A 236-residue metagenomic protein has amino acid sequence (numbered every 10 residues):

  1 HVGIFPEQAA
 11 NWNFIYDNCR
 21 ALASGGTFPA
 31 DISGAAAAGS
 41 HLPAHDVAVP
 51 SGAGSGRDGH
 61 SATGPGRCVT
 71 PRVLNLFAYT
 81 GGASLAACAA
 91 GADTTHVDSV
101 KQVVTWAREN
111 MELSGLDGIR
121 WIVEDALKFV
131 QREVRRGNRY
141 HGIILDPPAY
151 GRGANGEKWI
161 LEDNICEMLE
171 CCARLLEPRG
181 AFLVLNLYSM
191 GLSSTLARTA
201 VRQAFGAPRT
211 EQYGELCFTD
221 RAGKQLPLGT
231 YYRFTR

Functional and structural regions predicted by a protein language model:
H1-G25: SAM-dependent Rossmann-like transferase core, predominantly class I methyltransferases with a strong bias toward
V69-L76: Conserved class I S-adenosyl-L-methionine
T80-A92: Conserved SAM-binding loop of SAM-dependent methyltransferases across substrates and taxa, primarily the Class I
D93-D98: Conserved SAM-binding motif I beta-strand of class I
K101-V103, V123, Y140-C171: Mobile active-site "lid"/loop adjacent to the S-adenosyl-L-methionine
Q102-R139: S-adenosyl-L-methionine
L176-F182: Short glycine-dipeptide loop
F182-R236: C-terminal catalytic and target-recognition region of SAM-dependent MTase-like enzymes, primarily methyltransferases
